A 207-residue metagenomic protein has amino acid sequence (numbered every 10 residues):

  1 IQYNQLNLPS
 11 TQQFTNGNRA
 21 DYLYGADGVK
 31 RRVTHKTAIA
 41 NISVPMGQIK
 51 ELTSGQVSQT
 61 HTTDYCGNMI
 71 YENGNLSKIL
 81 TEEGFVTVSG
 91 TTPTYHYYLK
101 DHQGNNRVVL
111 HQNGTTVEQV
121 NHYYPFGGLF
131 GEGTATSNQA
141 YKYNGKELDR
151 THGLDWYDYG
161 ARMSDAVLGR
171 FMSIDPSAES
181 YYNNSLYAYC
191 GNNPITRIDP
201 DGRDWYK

Functional and structural regions predicted by a protein language model:
I1-Y3, S10-R19, S54, V86-T94 (+1 more regions): Asp/Glu-centered strand-loop micro-motifs enriched in Gly/Pro and often flanked by an aromatic residue
Y3-T11, Y24-V33, G47-T53, C66-N73 (+6 more regions): A short glycine-rich beta-turn/N-cap micro-motif
T15, K36, E82, Q112 (+3 more regions): Residue-level structural signal for beta-strand termini and adjacent loop
T15-G17, S58-T60, G114: Glycine-centered tight beta-turn/hairpin loop motif at sheet-sheet or coil-to-beta transitions
K36-G47: Internal, charge-rich low-complexity segments
A38, Q56-S58: Extreme N-terminal leader/anchor segments
H61, E72, S77, T87-G160 (+1 more regions): A motif-centric feature for acidic-aromatic and gly/ser/thr-rich catalytic loops and repeats
N113-L129, H152, G160-R162, A166-K207: Short turn/helix-capping motifs enriched in Asx and small/polar residues
